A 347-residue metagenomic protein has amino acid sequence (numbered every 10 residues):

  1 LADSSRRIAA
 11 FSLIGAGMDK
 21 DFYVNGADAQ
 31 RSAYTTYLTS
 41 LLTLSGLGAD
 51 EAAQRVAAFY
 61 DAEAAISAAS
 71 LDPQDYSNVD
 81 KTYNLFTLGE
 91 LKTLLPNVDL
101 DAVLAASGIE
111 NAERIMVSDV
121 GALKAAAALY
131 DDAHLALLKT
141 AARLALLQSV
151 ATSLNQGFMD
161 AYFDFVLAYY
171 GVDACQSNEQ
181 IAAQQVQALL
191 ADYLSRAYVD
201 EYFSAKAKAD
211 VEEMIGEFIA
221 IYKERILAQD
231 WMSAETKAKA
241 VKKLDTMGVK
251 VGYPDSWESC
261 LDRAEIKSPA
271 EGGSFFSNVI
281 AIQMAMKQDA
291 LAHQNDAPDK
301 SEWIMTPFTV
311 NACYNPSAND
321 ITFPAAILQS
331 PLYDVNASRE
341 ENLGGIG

Functional and structural regions predicted by a protein language model:
L1-E217: Noncatalytic, helix-rich "gating/capping" subdomain that lines the substrate-entry/channel surface of large enzyme
L94-N97, A105-I109, M116-V120, L144 (+3 more regions): Intrinsically disordered, low-complexity linker/terminal regions across diverse proteins
